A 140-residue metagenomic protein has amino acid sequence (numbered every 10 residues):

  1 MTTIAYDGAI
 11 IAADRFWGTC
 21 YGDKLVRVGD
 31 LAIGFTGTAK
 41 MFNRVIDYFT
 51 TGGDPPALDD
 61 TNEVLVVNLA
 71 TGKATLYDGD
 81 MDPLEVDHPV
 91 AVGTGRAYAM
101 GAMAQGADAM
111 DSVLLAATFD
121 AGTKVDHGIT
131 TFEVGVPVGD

Functional and structural regions predicted by a protein language model:
M1-E63, L69-K73, Y77-A104, M110: Conserved short S/T/G-enriched processing/targeting/catalytic segments and their helical context
V90, A109-L114, G122-T123: Internal alpha/beta core interface subdomains
L115-D140: C-terminal binding/interaction regions
